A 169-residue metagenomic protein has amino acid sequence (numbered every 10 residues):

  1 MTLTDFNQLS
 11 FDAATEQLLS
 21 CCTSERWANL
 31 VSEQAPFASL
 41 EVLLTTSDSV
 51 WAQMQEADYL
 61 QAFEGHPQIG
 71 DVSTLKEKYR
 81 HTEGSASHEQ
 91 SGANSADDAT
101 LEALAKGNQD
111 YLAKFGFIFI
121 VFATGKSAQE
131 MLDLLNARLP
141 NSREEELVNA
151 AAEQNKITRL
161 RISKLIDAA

Functional and structural regions predicted by a protein language model:
M1-S10, E16-C21, R26-G107, K156-A169: Aromatic-anchored, charged helix-turn/loop surface patch used as a conserved interaction hotspot
Q90-A169: C-terminal non-catalytic interaction appendages of large macromolecular assemblies
